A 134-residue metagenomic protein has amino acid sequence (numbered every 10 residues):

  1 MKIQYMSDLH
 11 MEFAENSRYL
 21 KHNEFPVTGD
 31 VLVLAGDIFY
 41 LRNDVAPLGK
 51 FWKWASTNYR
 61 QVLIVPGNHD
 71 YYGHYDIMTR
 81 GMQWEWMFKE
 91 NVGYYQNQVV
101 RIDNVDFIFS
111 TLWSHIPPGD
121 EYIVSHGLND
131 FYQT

Functional and structural regions predicted by a protein language model:
M1-L63, D70-T79: N-terminal active-site segment of His-dependent metallophosphoesterases
M1-Q4, V99-F109: Beta-strand-turn-beta hairpins that frame and shape the catalytic cleft of phosphate-ester-processing enzymes
L9-H10, H69, V99, L112: Active-site beta-loop-alpha junctions enriched in small/polar residues
E24-T28, G93-R101: Short acidic low-complexity segments
L41-R42, Y72-H74, I102-F107, H115-P118: Short catalytic/ligand-binding loop motif for oxyanion handling, primarily in non-cytosolic enzymes, centered on
D76-Y95: Glycine/small-residue-rich loop that forms an oxyanion/phosphate-binding "nest" at active or ligand-binding sites
I108-T134: Active-site-proximal loop/helix segment associated with metal-binding centers of metalloenzymes
